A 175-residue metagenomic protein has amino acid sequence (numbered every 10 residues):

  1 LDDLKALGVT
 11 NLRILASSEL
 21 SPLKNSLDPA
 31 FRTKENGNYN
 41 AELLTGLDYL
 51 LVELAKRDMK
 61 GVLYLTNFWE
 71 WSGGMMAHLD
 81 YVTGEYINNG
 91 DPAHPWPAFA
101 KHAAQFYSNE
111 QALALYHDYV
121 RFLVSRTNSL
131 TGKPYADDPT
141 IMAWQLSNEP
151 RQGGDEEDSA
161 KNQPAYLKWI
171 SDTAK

Functional and structural regions predicted by a protein language model:
L1-K175: Active-site mouth of glycoside hydrolases
